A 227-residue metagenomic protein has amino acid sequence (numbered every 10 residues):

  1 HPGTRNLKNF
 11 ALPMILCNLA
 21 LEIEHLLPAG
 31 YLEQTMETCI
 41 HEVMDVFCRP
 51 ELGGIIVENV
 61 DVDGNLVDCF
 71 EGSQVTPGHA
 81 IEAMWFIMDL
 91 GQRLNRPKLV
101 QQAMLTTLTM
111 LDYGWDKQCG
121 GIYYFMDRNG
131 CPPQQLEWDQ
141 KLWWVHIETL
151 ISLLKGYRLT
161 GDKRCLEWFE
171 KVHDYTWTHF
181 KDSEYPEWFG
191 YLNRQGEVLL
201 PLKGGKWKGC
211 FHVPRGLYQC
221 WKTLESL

Functional and structural regions predicted by a protein language model:
H1-L227: Glycan-recognition and catalytic cores of secretory/periplasmic carbohydrate-active enzymes
